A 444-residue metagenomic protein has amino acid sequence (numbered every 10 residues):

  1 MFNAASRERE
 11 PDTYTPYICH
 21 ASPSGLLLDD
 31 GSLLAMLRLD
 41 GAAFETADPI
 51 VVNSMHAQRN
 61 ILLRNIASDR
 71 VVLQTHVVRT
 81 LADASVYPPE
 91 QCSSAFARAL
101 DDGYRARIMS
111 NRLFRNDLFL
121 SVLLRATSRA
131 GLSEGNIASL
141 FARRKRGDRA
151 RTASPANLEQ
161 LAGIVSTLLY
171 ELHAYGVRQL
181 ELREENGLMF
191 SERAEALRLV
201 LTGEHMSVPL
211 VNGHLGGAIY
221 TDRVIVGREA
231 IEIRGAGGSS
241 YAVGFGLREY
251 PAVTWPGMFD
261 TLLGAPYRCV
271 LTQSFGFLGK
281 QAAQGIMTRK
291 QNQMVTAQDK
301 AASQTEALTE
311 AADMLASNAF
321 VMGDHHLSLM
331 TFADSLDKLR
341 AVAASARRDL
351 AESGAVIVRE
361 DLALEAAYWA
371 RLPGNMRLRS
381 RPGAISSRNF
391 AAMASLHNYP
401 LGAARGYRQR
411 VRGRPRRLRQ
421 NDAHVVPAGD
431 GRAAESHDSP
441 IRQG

Functional and structural regions predicted by a protein language model:
M1-S395: Extended, folded cores of ATP/NTP-driven motor/assembly subunits in large transport and secretion machines
A42, P49-V52, A57-R64, L396-G444: Glycine-rich phosphate-binding loop of nucleotide-binding enzymes
